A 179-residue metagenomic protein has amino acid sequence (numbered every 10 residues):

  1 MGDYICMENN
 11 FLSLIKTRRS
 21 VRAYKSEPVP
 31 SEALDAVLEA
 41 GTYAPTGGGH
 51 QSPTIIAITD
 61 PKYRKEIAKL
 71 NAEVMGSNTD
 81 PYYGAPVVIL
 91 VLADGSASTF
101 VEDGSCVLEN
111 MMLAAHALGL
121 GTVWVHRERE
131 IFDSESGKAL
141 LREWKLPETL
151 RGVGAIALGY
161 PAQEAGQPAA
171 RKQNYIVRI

Functional and structural regions predicted by a protein language model:
G2-I179: Acidic, surface-exposed loops and disordered segments
